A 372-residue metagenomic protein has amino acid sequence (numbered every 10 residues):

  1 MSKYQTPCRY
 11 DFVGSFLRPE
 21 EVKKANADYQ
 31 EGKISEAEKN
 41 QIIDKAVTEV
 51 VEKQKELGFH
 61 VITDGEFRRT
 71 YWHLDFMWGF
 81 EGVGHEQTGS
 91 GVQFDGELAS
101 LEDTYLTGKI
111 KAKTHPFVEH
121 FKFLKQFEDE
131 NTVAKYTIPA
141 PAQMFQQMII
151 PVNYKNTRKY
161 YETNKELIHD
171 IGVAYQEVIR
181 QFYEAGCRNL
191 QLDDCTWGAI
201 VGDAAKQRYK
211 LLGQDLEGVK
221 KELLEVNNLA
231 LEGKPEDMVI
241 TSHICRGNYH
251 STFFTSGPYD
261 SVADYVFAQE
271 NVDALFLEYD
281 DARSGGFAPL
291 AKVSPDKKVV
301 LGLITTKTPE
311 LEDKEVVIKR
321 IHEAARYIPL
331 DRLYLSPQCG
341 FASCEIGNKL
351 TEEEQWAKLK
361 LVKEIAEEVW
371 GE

Functional and structural regions predicted by a protein language model:
M1-E372: Domain-level signal for soluble alpha/beta catalytic cores
